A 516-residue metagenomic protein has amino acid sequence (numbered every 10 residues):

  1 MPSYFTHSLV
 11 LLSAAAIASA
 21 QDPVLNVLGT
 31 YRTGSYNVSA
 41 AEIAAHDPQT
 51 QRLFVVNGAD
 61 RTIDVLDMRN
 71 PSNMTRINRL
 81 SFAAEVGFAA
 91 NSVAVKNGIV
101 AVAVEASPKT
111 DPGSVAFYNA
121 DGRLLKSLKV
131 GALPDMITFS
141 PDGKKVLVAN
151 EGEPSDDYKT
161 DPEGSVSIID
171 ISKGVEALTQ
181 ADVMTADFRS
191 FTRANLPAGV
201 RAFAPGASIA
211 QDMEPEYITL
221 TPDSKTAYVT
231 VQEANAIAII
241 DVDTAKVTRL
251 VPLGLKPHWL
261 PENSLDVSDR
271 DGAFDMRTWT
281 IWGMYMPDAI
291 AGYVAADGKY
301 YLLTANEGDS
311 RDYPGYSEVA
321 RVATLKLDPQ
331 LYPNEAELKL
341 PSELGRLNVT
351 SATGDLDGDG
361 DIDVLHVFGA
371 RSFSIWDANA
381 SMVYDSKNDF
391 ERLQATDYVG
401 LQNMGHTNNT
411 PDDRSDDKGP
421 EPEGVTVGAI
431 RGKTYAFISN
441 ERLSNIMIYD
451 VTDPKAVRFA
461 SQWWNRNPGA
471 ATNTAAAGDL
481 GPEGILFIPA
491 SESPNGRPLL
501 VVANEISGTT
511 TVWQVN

Functional and structural regions predicted by a protein language model:
M1, A20-Q21: Initiator methionine at the very start of the polypeptide chain
P2-L11: Sec-dependent signal peptide recognition, specifically the positively charged N-region followed immediately by
S13-I17: N-terminal signal peptide c-region/cleavage motif recognized by signal peptidases
Q21-N516: Beta-sheet-rich non-transmembrane sensory/scaffold domains
